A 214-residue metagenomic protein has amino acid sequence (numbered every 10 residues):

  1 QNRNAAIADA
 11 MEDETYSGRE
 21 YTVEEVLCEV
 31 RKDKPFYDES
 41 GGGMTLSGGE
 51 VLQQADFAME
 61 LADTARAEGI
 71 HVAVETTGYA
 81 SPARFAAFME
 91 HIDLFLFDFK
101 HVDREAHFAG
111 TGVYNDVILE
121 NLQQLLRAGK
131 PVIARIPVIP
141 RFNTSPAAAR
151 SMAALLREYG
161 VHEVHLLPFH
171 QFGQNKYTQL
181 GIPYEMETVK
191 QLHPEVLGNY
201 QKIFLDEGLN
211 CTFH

Functional and structural regions predicted by a protein language model:
Q1-S40, M44: Conserved alpha-helical substructure of the radical SAM core
A5-D9, D13, E20, I139-H214: Radical SAM enzyme [4Fe-4S]-AdoMet core and its adjacent flexible, acidic and glycine-rich loops/tails across
L27-F172, T178: Conserved AdoMet/S-adenosylmethionine-binding subsite of the radical SAM
